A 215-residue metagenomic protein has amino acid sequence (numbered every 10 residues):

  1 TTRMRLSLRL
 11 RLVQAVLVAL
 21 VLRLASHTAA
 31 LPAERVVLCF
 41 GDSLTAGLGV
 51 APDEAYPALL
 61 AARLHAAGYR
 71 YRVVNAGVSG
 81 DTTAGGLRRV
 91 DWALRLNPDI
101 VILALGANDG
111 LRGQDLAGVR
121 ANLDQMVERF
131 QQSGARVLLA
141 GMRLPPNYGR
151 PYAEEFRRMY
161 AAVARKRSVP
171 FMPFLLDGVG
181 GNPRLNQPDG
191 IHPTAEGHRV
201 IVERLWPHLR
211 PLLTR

Functional and structural regions predicted by a protein language model:
T1-R9: N-terminal secretory signal peptides that target proteins for export/translocation
T2-R3, A29, R215: N-terminal compositionally biased, intrinsically disordered segments and leader/signal-like regions
Q14-A25: Bacterial N-terminal signal peptides
A29-S79, R89-N97: Serine-esterase "nucleophile elbow" of acetyl-processing enzymes
A46, T82, P146: Flexible, glycine-rich phosphate/dinucleotide-binding loops and adjacent beta-alpha linkers at cofactor/substrate
G49, V74-T82, L111-Q114, G190: Acidic/histidine-rich helix-loop elements that form or flank divalent-metal/phosphate-binding sites at the catalytic
L59-A62, Y69, G85-R215: Alpha-helical cap/lid subdomain in secreted, periplasmic, or secretory-pathway luminal O-acyl-processing enzymes
